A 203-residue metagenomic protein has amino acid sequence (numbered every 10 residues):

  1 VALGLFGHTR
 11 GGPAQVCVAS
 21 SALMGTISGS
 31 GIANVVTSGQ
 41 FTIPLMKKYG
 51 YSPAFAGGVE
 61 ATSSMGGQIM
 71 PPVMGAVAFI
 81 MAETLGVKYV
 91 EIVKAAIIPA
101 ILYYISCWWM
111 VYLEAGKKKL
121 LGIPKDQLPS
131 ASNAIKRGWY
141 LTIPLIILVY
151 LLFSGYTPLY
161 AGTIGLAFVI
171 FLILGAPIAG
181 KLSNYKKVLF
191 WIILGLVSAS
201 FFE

Functional and structural regions predicted by a protein language model:
A2-G67, V77: Hydrophobic transmembrane alpha-helices that form the pore/transport pathway of multi-pass ion and small-solute
G12-Q15, Q68-M74, K136-L145: Short hydrophobic alpha-helical membrane-embedded segments
A22-L23, M65, A76, I80-T84 (+2 more regions): Alpha-helical transmembrane segments of multipass membrane proteins
A33-V35, K48, F55, Q68-F79 (+1 more regions): Transmembrane-helix bundle segments that line or gate the permeation/cavity pathway in multi-pass membrane proteins
Q40, G67-I69, E91, A95 (+1 more regions): Hydrophobic alpha-helical transmembrane segments of integral membrane proteins, especially lipid-exposed positions
K94-E203: Long, contiguous bundles of hydrophobic transmembrane helices that form the permeation core of multi-pass
